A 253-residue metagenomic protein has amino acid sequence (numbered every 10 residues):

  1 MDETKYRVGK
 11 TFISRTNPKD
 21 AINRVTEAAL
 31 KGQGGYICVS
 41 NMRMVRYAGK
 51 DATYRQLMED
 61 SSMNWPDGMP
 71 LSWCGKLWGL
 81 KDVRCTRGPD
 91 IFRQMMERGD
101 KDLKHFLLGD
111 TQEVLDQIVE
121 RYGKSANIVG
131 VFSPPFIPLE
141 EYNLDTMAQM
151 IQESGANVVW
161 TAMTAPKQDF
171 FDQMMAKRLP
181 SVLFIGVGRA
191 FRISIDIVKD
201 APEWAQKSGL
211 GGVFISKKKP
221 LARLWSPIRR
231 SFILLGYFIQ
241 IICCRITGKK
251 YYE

Functional and structural regions predicted by a protein language model:
M1-D90: N-terminal nucleotide/polyanion-binding subdomain common to many enzyme families
N41-M44, M163-Q168, A190: Short glycine-rich anion-binding loops that position phosphate/pyrophosphate groups of nucleotides and phosphorylated
M63, K104, N157-V158, L183: Structural motif
S72-G75, D200-E253: A transmembrane-helix-recognition feature enriched in membrane-embedded lipid enzymes and envelope glyco-/phospholipid
S72-M150, S154: Conserved beta-alpha
V119, D169-R178: Short Gly/Thr/Asp-enriched flexible loops that form oxyanion-binding sites at enzyme active sites
P134-L139, P180-K217: Short, flexible loop segments at boundaries between secondary-structure elements
I151, G155-A165, S181: Proline-aspartate-enriched helix->loop->beta-strand connector
